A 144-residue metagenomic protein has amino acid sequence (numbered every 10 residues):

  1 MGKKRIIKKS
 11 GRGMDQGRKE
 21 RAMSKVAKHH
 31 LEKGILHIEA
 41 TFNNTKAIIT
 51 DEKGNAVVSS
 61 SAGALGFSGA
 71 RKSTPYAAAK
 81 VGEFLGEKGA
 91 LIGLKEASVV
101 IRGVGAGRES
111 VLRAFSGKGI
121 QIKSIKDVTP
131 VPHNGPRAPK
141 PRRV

Functional and structural regions predicted by a protein language model:
M1-V144: Ribosome-associated RNA-binding proteins
